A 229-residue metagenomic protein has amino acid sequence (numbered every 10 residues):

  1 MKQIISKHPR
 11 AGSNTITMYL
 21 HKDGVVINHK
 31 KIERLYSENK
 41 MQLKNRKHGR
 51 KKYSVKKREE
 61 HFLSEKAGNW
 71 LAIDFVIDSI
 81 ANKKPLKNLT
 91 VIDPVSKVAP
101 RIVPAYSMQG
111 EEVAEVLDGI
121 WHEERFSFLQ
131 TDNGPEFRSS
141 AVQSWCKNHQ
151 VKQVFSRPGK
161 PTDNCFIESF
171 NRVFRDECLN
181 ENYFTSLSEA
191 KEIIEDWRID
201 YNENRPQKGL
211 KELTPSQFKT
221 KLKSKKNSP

Functional and structural regions predicted by a protein language model:
M1-W70, K160, T214-K223: Basic, flexible linker segments flanking DNA-binding modules in nucleic acid-interacting mobile-element proteins
H48, L129-N133, N148-F166, Y183-L187: RNase H-like polynucleotidyl transferase catalytic core
A72-P100, Y106: An active-site-proximal beta-strand-loop segment
I80, K84, I102-E124, F128 (+1 more regions): Active-site beta-loop-alpha junctions of metal-dependent nucleic acid enzymes, especially the RNase H-like/DDE
K97-I102, V154-S156, N180: Short small-residue beta-strand/loop micro-motif enriched in glycine and branched aliphatics
E112, A141-S144, N148, C165 (+2 more regions): Generic alpha-helical secondary structure signal
K147-V151, R172-P229: C-terminal domain-tail junction helix/linker
